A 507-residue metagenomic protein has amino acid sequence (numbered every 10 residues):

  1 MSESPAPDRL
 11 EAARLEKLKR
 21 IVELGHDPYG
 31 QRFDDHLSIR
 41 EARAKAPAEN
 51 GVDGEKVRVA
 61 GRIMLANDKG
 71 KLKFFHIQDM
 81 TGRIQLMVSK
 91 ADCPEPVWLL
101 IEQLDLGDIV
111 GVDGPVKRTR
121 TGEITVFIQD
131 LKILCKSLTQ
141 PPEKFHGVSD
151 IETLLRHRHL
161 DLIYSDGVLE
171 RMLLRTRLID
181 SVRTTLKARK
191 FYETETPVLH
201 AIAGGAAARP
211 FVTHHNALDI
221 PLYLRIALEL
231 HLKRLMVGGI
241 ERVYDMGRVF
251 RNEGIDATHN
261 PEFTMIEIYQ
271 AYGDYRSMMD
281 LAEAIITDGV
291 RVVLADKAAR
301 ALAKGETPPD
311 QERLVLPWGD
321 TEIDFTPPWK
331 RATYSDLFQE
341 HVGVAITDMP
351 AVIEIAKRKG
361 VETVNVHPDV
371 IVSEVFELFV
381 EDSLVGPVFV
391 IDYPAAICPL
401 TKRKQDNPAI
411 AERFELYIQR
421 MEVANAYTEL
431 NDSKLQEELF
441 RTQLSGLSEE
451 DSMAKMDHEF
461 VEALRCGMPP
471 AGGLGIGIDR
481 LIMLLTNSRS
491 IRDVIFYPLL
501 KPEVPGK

Functional and structural regions predicted by a protein language model:
S2-E3, L15-L24, P28-S277, T287 (+2 more regions): Class II aminoacyl-tRNA synthetase-like tRNA-binding/catalytic domains
A201-A206, H231-L232, R251-I255, A396-L400 (+4 more regions): Flexible loop/turn segments at secondary-structure boundaries
G204-P210, V292-R420, F440-M468, K507: Metal-assisted phosphate- and nucleotidyl-transfer catalytic regions
E241, D274, A284, G289 (+1 more regions): Internal, well-ordered alpha/beta segment that forms a basic, Gly-enriched binding/recognition surface
N252, A271-D274, D288-R291, G343 (+6 more regions): Short, well-ordered loop/turn and helix-capping segments at boundaries between secondary-structure elements and domains
V390, A426, G477: Hydrophobic, well-ordered secondary-structure elements that form the walls of internal hydrophobic environments
S433-K507: Active-site pocket scaffolds in enzymes
